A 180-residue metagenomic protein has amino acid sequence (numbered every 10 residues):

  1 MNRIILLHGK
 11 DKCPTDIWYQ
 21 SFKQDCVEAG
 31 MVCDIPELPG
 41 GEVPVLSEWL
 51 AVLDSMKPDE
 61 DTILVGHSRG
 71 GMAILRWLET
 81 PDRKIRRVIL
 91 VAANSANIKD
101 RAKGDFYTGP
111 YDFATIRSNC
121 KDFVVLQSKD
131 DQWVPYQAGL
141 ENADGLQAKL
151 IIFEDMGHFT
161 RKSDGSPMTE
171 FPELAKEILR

Functional and structural regions predicted by a protein language model:
N2-E60: Active-site catalytic motif of lipid deacylating hydrolases and related acyltransferases
G9, L38-G41, I89-I98: Active-site nucleophile loop of the alpha/beta-hydrolase fold
T15, Q132-A138: Conserved alpha/beta-hydrolase "acid-adjacent" motif
G30-D34, D144-R161: Catalytic histidine neighborhood in serine/cysteine hydrolases with alpha/beta-hydrolase-type architecture
P44-V45, M156-E170: Catalytic histidine-centered segment of alpha/beta-hydrolase-like enzymes
I63-V65, V88: Conserved alpha/beta-hydrolase fold motif
V65-L75: Gly/Ala-rich beta-loop-alpha elbow adjacent to hydrolase catalytic centers
N119-C120, V124-Q127, D131: Short beta-strand/loop motif that positions the catalytic acidic residue of the alpha/beta-hydrolase fold
